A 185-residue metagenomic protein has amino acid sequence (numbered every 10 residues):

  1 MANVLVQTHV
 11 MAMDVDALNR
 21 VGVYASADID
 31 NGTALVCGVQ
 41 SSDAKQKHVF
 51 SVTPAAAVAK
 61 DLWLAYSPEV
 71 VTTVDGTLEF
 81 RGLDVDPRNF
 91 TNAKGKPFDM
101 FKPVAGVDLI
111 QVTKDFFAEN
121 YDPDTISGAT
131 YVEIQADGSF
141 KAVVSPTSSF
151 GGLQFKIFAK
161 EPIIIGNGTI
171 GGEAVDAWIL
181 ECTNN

Functional and structural regions predicted by a protein language model:
M1-N185: Surface-exposed, low-hydrophobicity beta-strand/loop segments enriched in small/polar/acidic residues
